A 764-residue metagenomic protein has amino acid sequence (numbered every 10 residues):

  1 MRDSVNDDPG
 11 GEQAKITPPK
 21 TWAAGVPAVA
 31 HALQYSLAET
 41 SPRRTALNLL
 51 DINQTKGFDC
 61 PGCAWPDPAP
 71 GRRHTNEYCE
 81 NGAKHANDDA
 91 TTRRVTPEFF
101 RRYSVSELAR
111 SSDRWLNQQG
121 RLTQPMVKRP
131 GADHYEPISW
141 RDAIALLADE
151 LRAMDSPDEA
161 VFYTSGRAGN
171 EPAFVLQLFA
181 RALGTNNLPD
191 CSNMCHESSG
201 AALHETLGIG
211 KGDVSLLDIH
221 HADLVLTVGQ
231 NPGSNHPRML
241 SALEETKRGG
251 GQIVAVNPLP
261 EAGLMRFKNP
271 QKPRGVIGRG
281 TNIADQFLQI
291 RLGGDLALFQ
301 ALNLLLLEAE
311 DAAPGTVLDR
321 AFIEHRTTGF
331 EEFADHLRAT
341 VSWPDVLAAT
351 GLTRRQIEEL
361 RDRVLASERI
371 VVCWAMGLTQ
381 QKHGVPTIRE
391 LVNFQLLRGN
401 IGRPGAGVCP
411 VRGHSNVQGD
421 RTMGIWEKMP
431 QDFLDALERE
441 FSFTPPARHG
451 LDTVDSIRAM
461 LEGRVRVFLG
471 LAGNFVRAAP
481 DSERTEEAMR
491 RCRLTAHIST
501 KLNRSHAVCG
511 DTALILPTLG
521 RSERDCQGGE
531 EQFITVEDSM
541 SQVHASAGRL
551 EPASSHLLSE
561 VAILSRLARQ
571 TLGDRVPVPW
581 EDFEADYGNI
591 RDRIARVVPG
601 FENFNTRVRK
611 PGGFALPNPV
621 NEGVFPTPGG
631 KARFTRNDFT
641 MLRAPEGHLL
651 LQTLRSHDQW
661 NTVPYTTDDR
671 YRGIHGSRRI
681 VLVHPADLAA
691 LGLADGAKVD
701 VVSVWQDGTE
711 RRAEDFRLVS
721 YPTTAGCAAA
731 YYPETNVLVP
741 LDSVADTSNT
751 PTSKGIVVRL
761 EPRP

Functional and structural regions predicted by a protein language model:
L37-L47: Short Cys/His-rich Zn2+-coordinating modules
N48-Q54: Short, flexible, mixed-charge glycine/proline-rich loop motifs that serve as phosphate/nucleic-acid-contacting
G57-C63: Short cysteine-rich clusters marking metal-coordination/redox-active sites
P61, Y135-L224: Long, structured ligand/cofactor-binding scaffold of large enzymes
A69-P70: Short, non-ligating residues that shape and space the ligands of small metal-coordination modules and catalytic
D88-H134, I144: Low-complexity, highly charged intrinsically disordered N-terminal segments that act as targeting/localization
N117, M126, E197-P404, P410-R593 (+2 more regions): Non-catalytic alpha/beta scaffold blocks inside enzyme catalytic domains
E581-R670: Long, low-complexity segments enriched in small/aliphatic residues
